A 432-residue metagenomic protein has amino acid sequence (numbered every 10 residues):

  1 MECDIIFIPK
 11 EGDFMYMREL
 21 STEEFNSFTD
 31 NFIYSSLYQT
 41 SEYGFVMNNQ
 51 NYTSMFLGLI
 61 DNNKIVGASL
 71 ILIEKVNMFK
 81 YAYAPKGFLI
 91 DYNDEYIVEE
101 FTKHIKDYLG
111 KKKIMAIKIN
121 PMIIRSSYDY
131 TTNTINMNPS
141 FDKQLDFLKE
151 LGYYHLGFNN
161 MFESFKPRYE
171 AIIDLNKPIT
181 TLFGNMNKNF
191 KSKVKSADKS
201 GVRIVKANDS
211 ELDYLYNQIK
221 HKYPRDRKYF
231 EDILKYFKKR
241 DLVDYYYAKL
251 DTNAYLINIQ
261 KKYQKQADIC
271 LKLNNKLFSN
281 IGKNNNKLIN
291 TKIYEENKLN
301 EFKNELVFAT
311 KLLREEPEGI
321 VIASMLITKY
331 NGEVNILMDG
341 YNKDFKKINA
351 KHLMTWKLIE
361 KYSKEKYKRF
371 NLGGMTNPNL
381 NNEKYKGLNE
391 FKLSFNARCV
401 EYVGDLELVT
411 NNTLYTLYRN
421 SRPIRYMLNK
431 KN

Functional and structural regions predicted by a protein language model:
E2-F14: Short, Lys/Arg-enriched N-terminal segments with co-localized hydrophobic residues within the first ~10-30 amino acids
C3, T22, F32, F45-V46 (+2 more regions): Active-site/acyl-donor-binding loops of N-acyltransferases
R18-N62, V66-M78, Y153-S164, D174-K346: A conserved beta-strand-loop-helix scaffold within acyl/acetyltransferase catalytic domains
F79-E163, T328-F395: Acyl-donor binding region in acyl/amide transferases
K80-A82, K86, Y169, S200-V202: Short amphipathic alpha-helical segments
K111-K112, K199-S200, Y236-L242, E365 (+1 more regions): Structured helix-beta-strand junction loops
